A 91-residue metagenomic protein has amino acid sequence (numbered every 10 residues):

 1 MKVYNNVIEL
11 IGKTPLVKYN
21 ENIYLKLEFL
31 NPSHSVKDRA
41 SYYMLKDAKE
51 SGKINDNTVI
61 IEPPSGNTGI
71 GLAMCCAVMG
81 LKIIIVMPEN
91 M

Functional and structural regions predicted by a protein language model:
M1-M91: PLP-dependent amino-acid enzyme catalytic core
